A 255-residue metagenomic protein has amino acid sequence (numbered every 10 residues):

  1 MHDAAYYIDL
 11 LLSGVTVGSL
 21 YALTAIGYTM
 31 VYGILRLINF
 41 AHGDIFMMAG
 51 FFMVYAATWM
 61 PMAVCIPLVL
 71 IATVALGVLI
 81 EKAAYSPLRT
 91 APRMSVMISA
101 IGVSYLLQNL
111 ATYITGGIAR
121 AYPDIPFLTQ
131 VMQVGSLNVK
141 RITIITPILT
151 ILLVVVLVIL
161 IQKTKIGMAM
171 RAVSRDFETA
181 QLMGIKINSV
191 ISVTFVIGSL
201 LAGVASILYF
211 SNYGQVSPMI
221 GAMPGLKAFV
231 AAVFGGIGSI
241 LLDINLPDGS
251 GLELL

Functional and structural regions predicted by a protein language model:
M1-L23, F52, M62-V64, A91-V96 (+5 more regions): Membrane-interfacial amphipathic/re-entrant helices at transmembrane-helix boundaries
Y6-Y55, I80-A91, S95, F229 (+1 more regions): Single transmembrane alpha-helix segments in multi-pass membrane proteins
V17, N138-V216: Helix-loop-helix "hairpin" substructures at the membrane interface of multi-pass membrane proteins
Y21-A25, M60-I71, S192-A202, S206-S239: Transmembrane alpha-helical segments in multi-pass inner-membrane proteins
Y28, M60-V103, L110, I237: Alpha-helical transmembrane segments within multi-pass membrane transporters and channels
P87-K163, V190-V193: Transmembrane helix-bundle core of multi-pass membrane transporters and related energy-transducing complexes
D243: Active-site residues of response regulator receiver
S250-E253: Acidic catalytic/metal-coordinating carboxylates
